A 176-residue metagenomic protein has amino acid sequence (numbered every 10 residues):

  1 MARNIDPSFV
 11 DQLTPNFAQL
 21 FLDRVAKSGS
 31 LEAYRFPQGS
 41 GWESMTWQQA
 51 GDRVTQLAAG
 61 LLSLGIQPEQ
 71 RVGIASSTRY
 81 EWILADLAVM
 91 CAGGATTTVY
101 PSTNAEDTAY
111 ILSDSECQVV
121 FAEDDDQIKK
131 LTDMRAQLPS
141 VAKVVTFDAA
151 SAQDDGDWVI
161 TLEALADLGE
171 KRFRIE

Functional and structural regions predicted by a protein language model:
M1-N16, P37: Flexible, non-catalytic linker and terminal segments flanking ANL/adenylate-forming cores
L13, A33-L87, N104-A109, I160-G169: Conserved AMP-binding/adenylate-forming core of the ANL superfamily
L20-M45, S151-D154: AMP-dependent adenylate-forming
G73, V119-F121, V145: Structural motif
G93: Structured binding elements
P101-M134: Conserved ATP-dependent adenylate/AMP-binding module captured primarily in the ANL superfamily
D126-E176: ANL superfamily adenylate-forming
